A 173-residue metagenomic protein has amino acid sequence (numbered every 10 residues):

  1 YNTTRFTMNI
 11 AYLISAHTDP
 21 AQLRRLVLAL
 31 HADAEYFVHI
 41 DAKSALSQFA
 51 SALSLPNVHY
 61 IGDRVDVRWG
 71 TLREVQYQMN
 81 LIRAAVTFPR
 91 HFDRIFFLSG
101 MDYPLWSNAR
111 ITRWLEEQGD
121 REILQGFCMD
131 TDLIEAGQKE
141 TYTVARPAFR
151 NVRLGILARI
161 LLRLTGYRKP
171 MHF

Functional and structural regions predicted by a protein language model:
Y1-N2: Intrinsic-disorder-associated, low-complexity terminal segments enriched in Asp/Asn/His/Tyr and depleted of Lys/Arg
R5-F173: ER/Golgi luminal nucleotide-sugar-dependent glycosyltransferases, focusing on the catalytic module
